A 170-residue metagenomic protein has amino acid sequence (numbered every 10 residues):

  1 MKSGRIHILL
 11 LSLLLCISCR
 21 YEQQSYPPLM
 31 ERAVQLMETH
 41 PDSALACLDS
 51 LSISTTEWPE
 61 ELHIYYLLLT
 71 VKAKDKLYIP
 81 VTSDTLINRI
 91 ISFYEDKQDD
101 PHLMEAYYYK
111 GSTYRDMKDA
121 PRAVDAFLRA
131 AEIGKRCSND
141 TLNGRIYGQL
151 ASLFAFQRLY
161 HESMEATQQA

Functional and structural regions predicted by a protein language model:
K2-L11, C16-A170: A "functional boundary" signal
